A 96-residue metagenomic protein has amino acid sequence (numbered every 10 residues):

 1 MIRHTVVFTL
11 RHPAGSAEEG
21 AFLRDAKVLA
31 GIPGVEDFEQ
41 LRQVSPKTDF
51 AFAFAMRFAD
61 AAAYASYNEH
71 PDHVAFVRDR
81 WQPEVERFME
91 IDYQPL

Functional and structural regions predicted by a protein language model:
M1-F52, A59-E69, D92-L96: Short S/T/G/P-rich N-terminal loop/turn motif that feeds into the first structured element of a domain
N68, V77-R80: Short, flexible helix/strand-to-coil boundary loops that buttress conserved ligand/catalytic motifs in alpha/beta
D79-L96: Charge-dense polyanion-binding interfaces
